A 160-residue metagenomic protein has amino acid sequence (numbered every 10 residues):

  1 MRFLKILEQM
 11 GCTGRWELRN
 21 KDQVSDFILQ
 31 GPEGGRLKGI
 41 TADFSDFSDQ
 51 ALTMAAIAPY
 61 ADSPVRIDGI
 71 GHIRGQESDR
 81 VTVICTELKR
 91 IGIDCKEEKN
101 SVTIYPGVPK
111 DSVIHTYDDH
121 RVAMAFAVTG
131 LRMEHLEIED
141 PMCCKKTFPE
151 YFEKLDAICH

Functional and structural regions predicted by a protein language model:
M1-H160: Short, structured segments at the rim of ligand-binding sites
